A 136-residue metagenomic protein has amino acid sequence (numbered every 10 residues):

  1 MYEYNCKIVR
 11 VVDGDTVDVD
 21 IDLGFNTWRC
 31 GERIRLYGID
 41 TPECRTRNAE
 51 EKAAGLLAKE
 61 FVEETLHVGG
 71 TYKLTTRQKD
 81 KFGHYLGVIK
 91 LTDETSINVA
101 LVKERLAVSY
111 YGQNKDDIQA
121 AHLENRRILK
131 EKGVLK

Functional and structural regions predicted by a protein language model:
M1-K136: Small beta-barrel nucleic-acid-binding modules, primarily SNase/OB-fold domains and secondarily Tudor-like barrels
